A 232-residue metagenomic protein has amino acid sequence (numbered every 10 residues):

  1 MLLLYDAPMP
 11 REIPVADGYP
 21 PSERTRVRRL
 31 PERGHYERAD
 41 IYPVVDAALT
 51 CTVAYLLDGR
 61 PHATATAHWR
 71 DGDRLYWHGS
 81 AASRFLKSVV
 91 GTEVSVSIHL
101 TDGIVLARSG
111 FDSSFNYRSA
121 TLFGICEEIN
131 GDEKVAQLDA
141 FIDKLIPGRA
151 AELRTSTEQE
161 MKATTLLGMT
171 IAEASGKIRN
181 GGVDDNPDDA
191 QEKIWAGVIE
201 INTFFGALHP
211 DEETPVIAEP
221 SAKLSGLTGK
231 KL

Functional and structural regions predicted by a protein language model:
L2-T25, E133-L232: C-terminal edge-of-domain segments
A7, R11-A16, A81-A140, K144: Short, structured beta-strand-loop surface elements
G18-Y76: An N-terminal domain-cap segment
Y42, G110-D112, S156-Q159: A generic local secondary-structure boundary/capping motif
L49, D73, V90-V94, R118-L122 (+2 more regions): A generic structural signal for short beta-strands and their flanking turns/coil linkers
A54, W69, H78, S97-H99 (+4 more regions): Residues in well-ordered beta-strands of folded domains
D58-R60, H68-Y76, A81-R84, L100-I104 (+1 more regions): Short, charged/polar surface micro-motifs in flexible loops or helix N-caps
R74-Y76, S95, G168, K177: General beta-strand recognition
